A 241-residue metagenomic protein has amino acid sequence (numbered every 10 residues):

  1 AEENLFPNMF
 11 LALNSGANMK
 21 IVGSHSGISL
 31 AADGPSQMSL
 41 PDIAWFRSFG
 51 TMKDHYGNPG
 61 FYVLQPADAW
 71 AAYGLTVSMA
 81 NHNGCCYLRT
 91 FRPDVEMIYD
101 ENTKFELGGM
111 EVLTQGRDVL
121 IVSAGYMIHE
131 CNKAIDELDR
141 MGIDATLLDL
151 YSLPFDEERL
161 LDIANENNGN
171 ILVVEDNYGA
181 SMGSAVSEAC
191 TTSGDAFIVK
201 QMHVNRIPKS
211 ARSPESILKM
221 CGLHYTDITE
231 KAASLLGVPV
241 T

Functional and structural regions predicted by a protein language model:
A1-L120, A145: Conserved thiamine diphosphate
R89-T241: Thiamine diphosphate
